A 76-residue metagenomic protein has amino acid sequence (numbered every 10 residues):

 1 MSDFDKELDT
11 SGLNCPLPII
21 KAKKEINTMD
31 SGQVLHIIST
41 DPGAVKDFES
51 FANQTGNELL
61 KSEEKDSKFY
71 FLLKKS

Functional and structural regions predicted by a protein language model:
M1-D30: An N-terminal amphipathic alpha-helical segment
D5, G32-H36, K68-Y70: Intrinsic-disorder/low-complexity, polar/charged segments enriched in Ser/Thr/Lys/Arg/Asp/Glu/Gln
S11, C15, Q33, N57-E58 (+1 more regions): Intrinsic-disorder/low-complexity peptide segments enriched for small residues
S11, T40, K74-S76: Generic beta-structure capping elements
I19-A22, A44, L73: Generic N-terminal leader/processing signal
E25-N57: Amphipathic, hydrophobic secondary-structure cores in small proteins
E49-S76: C-terminal structural segments of small proteins and small subunits
